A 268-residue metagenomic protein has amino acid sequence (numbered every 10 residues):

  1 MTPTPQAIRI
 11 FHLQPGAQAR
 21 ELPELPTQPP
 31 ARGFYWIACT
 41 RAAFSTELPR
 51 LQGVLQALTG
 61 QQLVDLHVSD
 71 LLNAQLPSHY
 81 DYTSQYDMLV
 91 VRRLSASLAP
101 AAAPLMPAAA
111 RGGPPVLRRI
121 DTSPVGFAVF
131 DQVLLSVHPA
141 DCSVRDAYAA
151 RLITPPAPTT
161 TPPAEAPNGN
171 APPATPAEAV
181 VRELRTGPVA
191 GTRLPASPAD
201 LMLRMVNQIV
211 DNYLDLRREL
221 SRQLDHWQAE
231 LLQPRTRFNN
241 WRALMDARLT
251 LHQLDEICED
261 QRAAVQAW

Functional and structural regions predicted by a protein language model:
M1-T192, D260, A264-A267: Helix-boundary and N-terminal cytosolic regulatory elements
D65-H67, G112-P115, M202-L203, E230-L231 (+1 more regions): Intrinsically disordered, low-complexity segments enriched in polar/charged residues with Gly/Pro, especially when
Q132, I209, R217-W268: Membrane-associated alpha-helical segments
P162-P163, A196, L224: Short, electropositive alpha-helical surface patch
P176, R193-S197, E219, I257: A generic short alpha-helical patch detector that favors 3-5-residue windows in or near N-terminal regions
T186-L203, E230-Q233: Short, charge-rich amphipathic alpha-helices with coiled-coil/heptad character
A196, N207, L214-R218: Well-ordered alpha/beta subsegment
L201-N212, T250: Hydrophobic alpha-helical transmembrane segments of multi-pass small-molecule transporters/permeases
